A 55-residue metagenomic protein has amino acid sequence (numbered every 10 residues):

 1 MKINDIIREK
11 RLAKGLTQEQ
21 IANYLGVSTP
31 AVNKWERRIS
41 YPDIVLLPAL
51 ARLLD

Functional and structural regions predicted by a protein language model:
M1-K2: A detector for short, charged/polar N-terminal pre-domain segments
D5-I21: Short basic helix-loop element that most often maps to the first helix and adjoining turn of HTH DNA-binding modules
I7, Q18, T29-A31, I44-L47: Helix-turn-helix DNA-binding elements, focusing on the entry/boundary residues of the two helices that contact DNA
L12, N23, K34, R52: Alpha-helical residues within the helix-turn-helix
G15, G26, D55: Short glycine-rich hinge loops at helix-strand junctions in the catalytic core of two-component histidine kinases
L25-Y41: Recognition helix of helix-turn-helix/homeodomain-like DNA-binding domains that insert into the DNA major groove
V45-D55: DNA major-groove recognition helix of helix-turn-helix/homeodomain DNA-binding modules
